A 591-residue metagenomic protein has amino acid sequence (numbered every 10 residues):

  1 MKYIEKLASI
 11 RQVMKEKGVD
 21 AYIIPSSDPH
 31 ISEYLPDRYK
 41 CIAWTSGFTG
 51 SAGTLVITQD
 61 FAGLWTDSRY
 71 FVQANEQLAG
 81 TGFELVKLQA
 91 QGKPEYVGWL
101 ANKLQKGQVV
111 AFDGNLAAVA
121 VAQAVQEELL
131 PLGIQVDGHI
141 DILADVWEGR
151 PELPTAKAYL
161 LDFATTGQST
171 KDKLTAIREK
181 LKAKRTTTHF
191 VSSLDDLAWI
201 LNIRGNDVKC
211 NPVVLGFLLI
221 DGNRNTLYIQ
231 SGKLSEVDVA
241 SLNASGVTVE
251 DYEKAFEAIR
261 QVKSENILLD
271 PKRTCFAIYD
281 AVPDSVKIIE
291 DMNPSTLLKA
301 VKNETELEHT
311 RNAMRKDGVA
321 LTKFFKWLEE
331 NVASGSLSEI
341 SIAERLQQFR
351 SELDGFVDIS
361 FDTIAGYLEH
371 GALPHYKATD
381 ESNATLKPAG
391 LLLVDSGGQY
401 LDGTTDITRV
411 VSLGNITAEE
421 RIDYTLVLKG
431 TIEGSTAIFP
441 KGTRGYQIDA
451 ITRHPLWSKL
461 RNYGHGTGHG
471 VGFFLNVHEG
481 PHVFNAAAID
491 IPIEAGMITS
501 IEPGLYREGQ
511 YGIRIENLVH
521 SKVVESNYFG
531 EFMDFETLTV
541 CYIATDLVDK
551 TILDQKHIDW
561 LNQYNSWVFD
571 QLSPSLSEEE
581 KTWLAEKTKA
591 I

Functional and structural regions predicted by a protein language model:
M1-I591: Active-site neighborhoods and metal-handling regions in enzymes and metal-associated proteins
